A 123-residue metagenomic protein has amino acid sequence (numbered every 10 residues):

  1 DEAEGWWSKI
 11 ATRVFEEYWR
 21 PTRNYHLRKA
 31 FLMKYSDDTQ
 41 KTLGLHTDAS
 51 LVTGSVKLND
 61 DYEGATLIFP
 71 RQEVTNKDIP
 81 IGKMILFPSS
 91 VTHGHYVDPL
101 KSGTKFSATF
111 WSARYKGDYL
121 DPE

Functional and structural regions predicted by a protein language model:
D1-M84, T92-E123: Fe(II)/2-oxoglutarate oxygenase catalytic core
